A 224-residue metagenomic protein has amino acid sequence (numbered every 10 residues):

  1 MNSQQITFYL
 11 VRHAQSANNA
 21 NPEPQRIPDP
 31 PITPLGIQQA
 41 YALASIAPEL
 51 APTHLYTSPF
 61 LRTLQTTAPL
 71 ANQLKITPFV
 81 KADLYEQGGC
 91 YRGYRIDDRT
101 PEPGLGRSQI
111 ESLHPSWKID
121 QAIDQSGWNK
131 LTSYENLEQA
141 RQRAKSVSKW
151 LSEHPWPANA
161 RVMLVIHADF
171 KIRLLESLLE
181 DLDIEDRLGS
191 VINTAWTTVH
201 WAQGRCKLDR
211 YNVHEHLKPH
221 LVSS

Functional and structural regions predicted by a protein language model:
M1-T7, Q87-L113, P157-A160, E176-S224: Acidic, low-complexity terminal tails and accessory targeting/binding regions of phosphate-metabolizing enzymes
Q5-I6, V11-V80, R141-A144: Active-site-proximal alpha-helix that buttresses catalytic centers in soluble enzyme cores
T7-V11, Y56, P157-H167: Beta-strand elements within well-structured catalytic alpha/beta cores of enzymes that handle phosphate/sulfate esters
A14, A168, H214: Active-site metal-binding loops of divalent metal-dependent hydrolases
R26-I27, Y94-D97, D124-R141: Surface-exposed cleft-lining segments at the edges of enzyme active sites
A42-D120, G189: Phosphate-coordination/substrate-recognition cap region in phosphate-metabolizing enzymes
E49-A51, L151-A160: Glycine-rich phosphate-binding loop signature in dinucleotide/nucleotide-binding domains
H167-I172, A202: GST superfamily/GST-like fold recognition
